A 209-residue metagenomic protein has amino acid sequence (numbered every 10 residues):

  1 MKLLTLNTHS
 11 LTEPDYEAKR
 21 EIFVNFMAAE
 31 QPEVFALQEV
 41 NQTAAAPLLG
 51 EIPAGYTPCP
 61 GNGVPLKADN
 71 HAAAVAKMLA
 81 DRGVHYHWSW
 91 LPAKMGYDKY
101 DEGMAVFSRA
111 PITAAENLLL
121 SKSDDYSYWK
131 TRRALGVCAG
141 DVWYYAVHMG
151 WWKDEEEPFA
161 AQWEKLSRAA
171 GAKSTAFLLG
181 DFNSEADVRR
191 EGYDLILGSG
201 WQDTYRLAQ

Functional and structural regions predicted by a protein language model:
M1-V34, P58, A80-D81, H85-Q209: Active-site regions of metal-assisted phosphoester/phosphodiester hydrolases, unifying DNase/endonuclease modules
E13-D15, A44-A68: Short, flexible/disordered intra-domain loops and linkers
M27, V40-L48, V142: Short, solvent-exposed beta-strand-terminating loops
L37: A short beta-strand submotif of the Rossmann-like class I SAM-dependent methyltransferase core that lines
N62-A74, M95-G96: Substrate-binding cleft of extracellular glycoside hydrolase catalytic domains
